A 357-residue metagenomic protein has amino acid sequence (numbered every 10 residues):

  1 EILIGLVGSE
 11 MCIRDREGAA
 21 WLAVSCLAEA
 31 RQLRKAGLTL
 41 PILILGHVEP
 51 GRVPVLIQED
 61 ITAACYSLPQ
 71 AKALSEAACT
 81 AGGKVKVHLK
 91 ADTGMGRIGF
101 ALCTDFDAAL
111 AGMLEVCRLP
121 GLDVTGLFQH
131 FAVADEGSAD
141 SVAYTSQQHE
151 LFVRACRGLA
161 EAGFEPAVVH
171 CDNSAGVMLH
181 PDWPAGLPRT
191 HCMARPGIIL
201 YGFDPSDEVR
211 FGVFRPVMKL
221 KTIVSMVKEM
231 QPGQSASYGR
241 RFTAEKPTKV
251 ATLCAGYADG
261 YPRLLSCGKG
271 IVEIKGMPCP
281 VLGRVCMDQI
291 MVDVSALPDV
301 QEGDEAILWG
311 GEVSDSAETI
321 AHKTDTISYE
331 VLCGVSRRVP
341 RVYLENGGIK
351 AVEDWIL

Functional and structural regions predicted by a protein language model:
E1-V7, C12-I13: Single conserved hydrophobic/aromatic residue that forms the stacking wall/gate of nucleotide- or nucleobase-binding
S9-E10, E17, K72, E76-K86 (+2 more regions): Active-site loop/helix belt of alpha/beta enzymes
R14-G18, S25-A36, R154-E161: A short, N-terminal amphipathic alpha-helix
E17, A36-G37, E59, L119: Structural motif
A19-R31, L40-V53, D60-A71: Catalytic beta/alpha-barrel core
I44, V224, V281-L282: A structural signal for short, hydrophobic beta-strand segments that form beta-sheets in beta-rich/all-beta domains
E229-L357: C-terminal accessory subdomain/extension
